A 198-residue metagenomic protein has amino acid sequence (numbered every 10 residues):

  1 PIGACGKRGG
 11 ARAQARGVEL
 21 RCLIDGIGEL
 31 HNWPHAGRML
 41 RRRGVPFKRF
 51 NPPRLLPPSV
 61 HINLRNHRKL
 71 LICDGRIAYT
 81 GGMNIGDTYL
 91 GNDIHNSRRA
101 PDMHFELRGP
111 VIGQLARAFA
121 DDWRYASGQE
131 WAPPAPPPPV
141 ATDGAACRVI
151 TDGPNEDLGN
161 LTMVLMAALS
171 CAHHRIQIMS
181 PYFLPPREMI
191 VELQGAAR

Functional and structural regions predicted by a protein language model:
P1-R198: Charged, low-complexity intrinsically disordered terminal segments
